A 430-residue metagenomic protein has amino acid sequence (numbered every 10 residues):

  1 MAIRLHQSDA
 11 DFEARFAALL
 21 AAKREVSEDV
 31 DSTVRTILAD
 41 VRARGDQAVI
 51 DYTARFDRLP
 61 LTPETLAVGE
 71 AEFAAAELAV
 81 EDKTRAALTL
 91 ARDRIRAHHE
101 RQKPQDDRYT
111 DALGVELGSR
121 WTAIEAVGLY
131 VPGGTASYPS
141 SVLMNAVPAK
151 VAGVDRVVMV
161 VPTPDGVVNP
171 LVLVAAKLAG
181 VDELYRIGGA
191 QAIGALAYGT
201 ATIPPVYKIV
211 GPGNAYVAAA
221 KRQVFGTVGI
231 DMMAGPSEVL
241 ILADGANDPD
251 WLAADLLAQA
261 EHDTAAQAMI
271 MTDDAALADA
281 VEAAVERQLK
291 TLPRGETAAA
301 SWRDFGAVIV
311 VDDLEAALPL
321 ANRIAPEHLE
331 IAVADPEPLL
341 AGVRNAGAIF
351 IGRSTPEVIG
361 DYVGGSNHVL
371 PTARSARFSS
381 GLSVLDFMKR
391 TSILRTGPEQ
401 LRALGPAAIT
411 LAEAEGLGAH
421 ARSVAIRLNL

Functional and structural regions predicted by a protein language model:
M1-E125: N-terminal Rossmann-like NAD(P)+-binding subdomain of aldehyde/semialdehyde dehydrogenases
P104-Y109, G229, A266-M271, T291-W302 (+3 more regions): Flexible, glycine/charged-enriched surface loops at secondary-structure junctions
Y109-V174: Conserved small-residue-rich beta-alpha loop and adjacent elements that most often cradle the phosphate/pyrophosphate
D155-P164, A268-D274, D279: Short internal beta-strands
G180-Q267: Conserved NAD(P)+-binding/catalytic subdomain of aldehyde/semialdehyde dehydrogenases
H262, I270-A346: A glycine- and small/hydrophobic-rich beta-loop-beta segment that serves as a flexible "lid/hinge" or phosphate-binding
R323-L430: C-terminal core of ALDH-fold dehydrogenases
